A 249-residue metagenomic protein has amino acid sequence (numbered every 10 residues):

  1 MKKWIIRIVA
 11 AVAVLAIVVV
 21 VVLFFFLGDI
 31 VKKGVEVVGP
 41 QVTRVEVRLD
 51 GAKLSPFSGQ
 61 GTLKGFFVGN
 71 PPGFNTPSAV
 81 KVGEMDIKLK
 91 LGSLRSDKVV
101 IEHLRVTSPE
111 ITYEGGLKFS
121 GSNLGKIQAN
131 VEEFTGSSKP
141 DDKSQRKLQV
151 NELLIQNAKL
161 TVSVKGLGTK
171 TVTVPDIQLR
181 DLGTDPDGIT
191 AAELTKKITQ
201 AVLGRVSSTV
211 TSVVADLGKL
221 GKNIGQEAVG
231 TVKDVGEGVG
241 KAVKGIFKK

Functional and structural regions predicted by a protein language model:
M1-R44, T211-G218, N223, E227-G238: N-terminal type II signal-anchor transmembrane helix that functions as the membrane-insertion/stop-transfer segment
K2-R7, G51-P56, S93-R95: Short, functional N-terminal and low-complexity linear motifs
I6, A10, V14-V19, L23 (+9 more regions): Generic preference for well-ordered secondary structure
V12, F25, D29, F57-Q60 (+1 more regions): Generic alpha-helical scaffold signal
K32-V42, K64, P71, P77 (+1 more regions): Tubular lipid-binding modules of the TULIP superfamily
R44-G73: N-terminal leader/targeting pre-sequences
F67-R205, T209-A215, K219, N223-Q226 (+3 more regions): Secondary-structure transition motifs
